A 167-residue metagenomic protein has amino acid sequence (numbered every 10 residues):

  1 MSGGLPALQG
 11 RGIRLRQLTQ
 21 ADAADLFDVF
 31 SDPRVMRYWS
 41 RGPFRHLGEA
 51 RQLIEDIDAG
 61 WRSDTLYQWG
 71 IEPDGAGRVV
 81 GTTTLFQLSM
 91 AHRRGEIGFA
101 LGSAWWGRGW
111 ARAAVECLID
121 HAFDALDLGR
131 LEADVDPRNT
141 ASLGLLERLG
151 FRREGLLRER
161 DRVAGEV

Functional and structural regions predicted by a protein language model:
M1-P33, R37, Q68, E72-V167: Acyl-donor (CoA/ACP) binding surface of acyl/acetyltransferases
R41-F44: Short glycine-enriched, charge-decorated loop/helix-capping segments at active-site entrances that position
I54-A59, I119: Terminal output helix/cap of sensory domains in signal transduction proteins
I57-G70: A short helix-loop-beta-strand connector motif used in the catalytic cores of GNAT acetyltransferases and, in some
